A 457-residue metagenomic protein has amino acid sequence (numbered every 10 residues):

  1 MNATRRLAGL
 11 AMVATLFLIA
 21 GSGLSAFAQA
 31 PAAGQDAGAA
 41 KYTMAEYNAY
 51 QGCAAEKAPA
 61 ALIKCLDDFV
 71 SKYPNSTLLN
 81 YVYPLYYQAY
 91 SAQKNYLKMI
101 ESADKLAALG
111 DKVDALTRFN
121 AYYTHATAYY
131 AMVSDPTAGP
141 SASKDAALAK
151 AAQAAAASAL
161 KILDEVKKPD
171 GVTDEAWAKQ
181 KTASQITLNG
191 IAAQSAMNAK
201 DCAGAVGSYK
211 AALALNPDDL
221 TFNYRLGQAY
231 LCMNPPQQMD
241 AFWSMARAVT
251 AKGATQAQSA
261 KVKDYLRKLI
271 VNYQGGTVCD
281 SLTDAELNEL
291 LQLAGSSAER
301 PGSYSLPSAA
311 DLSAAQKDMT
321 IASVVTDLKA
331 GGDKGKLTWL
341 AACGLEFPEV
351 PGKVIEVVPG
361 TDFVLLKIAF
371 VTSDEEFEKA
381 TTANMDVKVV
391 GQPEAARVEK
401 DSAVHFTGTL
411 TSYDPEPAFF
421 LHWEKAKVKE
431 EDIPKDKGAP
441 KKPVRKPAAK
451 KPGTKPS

Functional and structural regions predicted by a protein language model:
S25-V82: N-terminal leader/linker segments that initiate helical-solenoid repeat arrays
A49-G52, Y86, H125, M132 (+5 more regions): Structural register within alpha-helical repeat arrays
E56, Q93, M132, A146 (+2 more regions): Structural motif corresponding to the intra-repeat A-B loop/turn of tetratricopeptide repeats
K72-L79, A108-R118, I162-S184, A212-D219 (+2 more regions): Short solvent-exposed coil/turn linkers within tandem alpha-helical repeat scaffolds
A108, K144-I162, L231-A257, R267-V271 (+1 more regions): TPR/TPR-like (Sel1-like) alpha-helical repeat modules
D164-D170, L266, Y273-G344, K427-S457: Pro/Ala/Gly-rich low-complexity, hydrophilic intrinsically disordered segments
Q316-D318, I355-G453: OB-fold single-stranded nucleic acid-binding module
